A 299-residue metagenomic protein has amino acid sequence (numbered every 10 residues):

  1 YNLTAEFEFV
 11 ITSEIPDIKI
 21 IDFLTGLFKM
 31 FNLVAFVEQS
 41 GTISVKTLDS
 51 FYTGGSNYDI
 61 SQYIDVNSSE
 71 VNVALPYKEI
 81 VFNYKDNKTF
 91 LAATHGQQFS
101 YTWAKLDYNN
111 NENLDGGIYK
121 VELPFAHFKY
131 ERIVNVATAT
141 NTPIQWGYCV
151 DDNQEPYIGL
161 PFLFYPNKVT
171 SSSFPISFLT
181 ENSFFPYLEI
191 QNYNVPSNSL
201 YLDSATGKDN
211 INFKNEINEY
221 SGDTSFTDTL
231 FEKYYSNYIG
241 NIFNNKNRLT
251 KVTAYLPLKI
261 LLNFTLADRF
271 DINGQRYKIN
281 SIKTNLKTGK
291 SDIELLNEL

Functional and structural regions predicted by a protein language model:
Y1-L299: C-terminal extracytoplasmic interaction modules
